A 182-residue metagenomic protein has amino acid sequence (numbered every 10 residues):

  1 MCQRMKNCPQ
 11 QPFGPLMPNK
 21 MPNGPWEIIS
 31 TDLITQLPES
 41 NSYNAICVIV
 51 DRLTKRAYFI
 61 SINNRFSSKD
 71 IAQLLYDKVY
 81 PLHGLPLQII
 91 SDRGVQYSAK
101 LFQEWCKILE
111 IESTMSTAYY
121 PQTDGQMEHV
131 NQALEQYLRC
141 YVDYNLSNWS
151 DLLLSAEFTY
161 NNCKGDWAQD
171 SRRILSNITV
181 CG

Functional and structural regions predicted by a protein language model:
M1-G182: Integrase module of LTR retroelements
